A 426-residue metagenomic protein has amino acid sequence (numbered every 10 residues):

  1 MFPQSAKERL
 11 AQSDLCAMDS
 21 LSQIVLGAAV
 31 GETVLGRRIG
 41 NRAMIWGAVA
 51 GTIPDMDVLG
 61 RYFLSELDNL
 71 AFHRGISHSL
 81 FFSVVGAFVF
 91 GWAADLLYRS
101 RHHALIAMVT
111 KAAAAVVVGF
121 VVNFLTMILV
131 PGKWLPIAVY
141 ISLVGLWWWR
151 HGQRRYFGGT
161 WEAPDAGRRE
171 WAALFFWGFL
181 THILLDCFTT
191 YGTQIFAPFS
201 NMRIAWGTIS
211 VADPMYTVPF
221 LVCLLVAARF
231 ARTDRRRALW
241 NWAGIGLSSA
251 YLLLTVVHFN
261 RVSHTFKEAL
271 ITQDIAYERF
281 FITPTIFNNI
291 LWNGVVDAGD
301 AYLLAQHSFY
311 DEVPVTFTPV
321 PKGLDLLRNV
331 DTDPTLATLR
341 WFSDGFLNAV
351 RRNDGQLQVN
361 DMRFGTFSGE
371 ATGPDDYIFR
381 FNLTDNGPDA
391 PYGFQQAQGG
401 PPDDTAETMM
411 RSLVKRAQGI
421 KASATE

Functional and structural regions predicted by a protein language model:
F2-H264, E268-P284: N-terminal membrane-targeting hydrophobic helices
A276-R279, I286-E426: Extracytosolic and intramembrane catalytic regions of membrane-associated proteins in envelope/secretory systems
